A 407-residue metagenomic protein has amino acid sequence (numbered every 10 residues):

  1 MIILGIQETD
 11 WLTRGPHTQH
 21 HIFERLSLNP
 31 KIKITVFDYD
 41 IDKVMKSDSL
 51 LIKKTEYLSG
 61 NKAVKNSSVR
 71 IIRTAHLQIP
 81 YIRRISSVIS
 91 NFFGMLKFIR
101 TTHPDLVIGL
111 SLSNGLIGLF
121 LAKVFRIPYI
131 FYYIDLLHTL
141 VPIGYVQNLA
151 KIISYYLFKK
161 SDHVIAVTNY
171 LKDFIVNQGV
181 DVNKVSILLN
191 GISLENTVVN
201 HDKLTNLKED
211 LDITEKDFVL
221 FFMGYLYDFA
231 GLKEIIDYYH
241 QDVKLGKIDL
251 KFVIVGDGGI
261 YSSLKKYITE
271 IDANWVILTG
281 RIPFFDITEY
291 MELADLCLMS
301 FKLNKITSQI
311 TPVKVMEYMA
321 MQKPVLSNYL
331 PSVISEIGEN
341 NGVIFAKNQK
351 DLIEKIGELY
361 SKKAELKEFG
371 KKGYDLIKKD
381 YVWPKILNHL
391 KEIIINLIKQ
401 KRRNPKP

Functional and structural regions predicted by a protein language model:
M1-L58, Y239-D242, P407: N-terminal subdomain of nucleotide-sugar transferases
I2-L4, T214-Y239, V253, G370: Conserved donor-binding/catalytic core segment of Leloir-type glycosyltransferases
H21-E24, F93-R100, L116-V124, Q147-A166: Membrane-proximal helix-turn-helix segments that form the acceptor-binding/catalytic region of lipid-linked
I85-S90, F125-I130, H138-K160, D173: Nucleotide-sugar donor phosphate/pyrophosphate-binding loop at the beta->alpha transition of glycosyltransferases
Y170, G191: Carbohydrate-associated surface elements
A230, P283-Y290, C297-M319, S327-I337: Nucleotide-sugar-dependent
V255, S262-T288: Nucleotide-activated donor-binding/catalytic signature segment of Leloir-type glycosyltransferases, i.e., the conserved
E339-K350, E358-A364: Conserved acidic donor-binding segment of nucleotide-sugar-dependent glycosyltransferases
